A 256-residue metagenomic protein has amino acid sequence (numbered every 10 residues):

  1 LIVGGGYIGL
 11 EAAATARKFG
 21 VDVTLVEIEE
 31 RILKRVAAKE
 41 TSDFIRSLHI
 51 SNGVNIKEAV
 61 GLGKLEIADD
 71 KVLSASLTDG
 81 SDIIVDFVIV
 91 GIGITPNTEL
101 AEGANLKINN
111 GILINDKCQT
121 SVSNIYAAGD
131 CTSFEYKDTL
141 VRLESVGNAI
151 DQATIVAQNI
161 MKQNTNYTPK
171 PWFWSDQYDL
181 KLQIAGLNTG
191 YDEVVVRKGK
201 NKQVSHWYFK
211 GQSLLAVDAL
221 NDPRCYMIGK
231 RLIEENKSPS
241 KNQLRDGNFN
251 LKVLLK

Functional and structural regions predicted by a protein language model:
L1-G6: Beta1/beta-strand and adjacent pyrophosphate-binding region of the FAD-binding site in flavoprotein oxidoreductases
Y7-K64, S145-V146, P169-W174: Rossmann-like dinucleotide-binding cores of NAD(P)H-dependent redox enzymes
K64-K71: Feature captures the FAD/FMN-dependent oxidoreductase FAD-binding
K71-S76, S81-Q158: FAD-site-proximal beta/loop scaffold in flavoenzymes
C131-M227: Mid-to-C-terminal Rossmann-like scaffold of FAD/NAD(P)H-dependent oxidoreductases
P223-N242: A short, polar/charged loop-to-alpha-helix boundary motif
S238-K256: Cysteine/selenocysteine-centered motifs that mediate thiol-based redox chemistry or coordinate metal-sulfur cofactors
